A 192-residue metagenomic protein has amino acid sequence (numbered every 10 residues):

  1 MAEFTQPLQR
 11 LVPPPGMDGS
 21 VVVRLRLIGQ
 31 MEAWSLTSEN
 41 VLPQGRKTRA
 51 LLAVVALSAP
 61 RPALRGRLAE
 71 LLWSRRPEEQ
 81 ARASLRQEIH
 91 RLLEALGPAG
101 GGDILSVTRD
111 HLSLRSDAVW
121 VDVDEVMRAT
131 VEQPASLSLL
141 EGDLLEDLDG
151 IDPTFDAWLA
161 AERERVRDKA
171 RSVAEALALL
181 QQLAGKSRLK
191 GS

Functional and structural regions predicted by a protein language model:
M1-V23: Actinobacteria-biased recognition of intrinsically disordered, low-complexity terminal regions
F4-T5, M17-D18, V41-T48, V54-P60 (+3 more regions): Intrinsically disordered, charged and Pro/Gly-enriched terminal/linker segments that flank large helical-solenoid
L27-R49: A structural micro-motif at secondary-structure boundaries
P62-E70: Short acidic, hydrophobic short linear motifs in intrinsically disordered regions
L68, L92, V166: Residue-level signal for inorganic ion chemistry
I89, L93-G100: C-terminal flanking helix
